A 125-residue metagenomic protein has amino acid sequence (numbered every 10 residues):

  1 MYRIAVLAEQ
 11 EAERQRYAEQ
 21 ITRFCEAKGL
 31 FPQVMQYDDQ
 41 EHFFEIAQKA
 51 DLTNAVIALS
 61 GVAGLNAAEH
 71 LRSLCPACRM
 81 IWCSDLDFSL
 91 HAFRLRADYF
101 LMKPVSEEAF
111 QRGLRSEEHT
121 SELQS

Functional and structural regions predicted by a protein language model:
Y2-I21, V56: Conserved acidic segment of CheY-like receiver
L7-E11, D38-Q40, I57-V62, D85: Structural motif
A18, T22-E26, F93: Class I S-adenosyl-L-methionine
C25-M35, A77-C78: A generic structural motif
Q36-N54: Acidic, metal-coordinating helix/loop segments flanking the phosphotransfer/catalytic sites of two-component signaling
E45, R94, E122: Phosphate-coordinating loops and pocket residues in cytosolic domains that bind phosphorylated ligands
T53-E118: CheY-like receiver
E118-S125: Conserved small/polar residues in nucleotide/adenosyl-binding loops
